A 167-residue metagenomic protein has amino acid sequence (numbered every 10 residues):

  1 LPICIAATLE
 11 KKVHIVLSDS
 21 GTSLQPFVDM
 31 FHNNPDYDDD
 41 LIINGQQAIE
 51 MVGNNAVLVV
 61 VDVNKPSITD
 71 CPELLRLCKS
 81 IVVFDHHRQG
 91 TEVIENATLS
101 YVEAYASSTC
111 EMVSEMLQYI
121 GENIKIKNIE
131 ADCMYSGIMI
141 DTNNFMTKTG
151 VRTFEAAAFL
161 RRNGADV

Functional and structural regions predicted by a protein language model:
L1-K11, R88-V167: A structured phosphate/pyrophosphate-recognition subdomain
L1-N54: Anionic-ligand anchoring segments at beta-strand to alpha-helix junctions in alpha/beta enzyme folds, i.e., glycine
I3, V28, C71-L75, A157-A158: Short amphipathic alpha-helical segments and helix-helix/interface helices
S20, P66, F145: Glycine-/small-residue-rich active-site loops that bind phosphorylated ligands and cofactors
Q25-V28, N64, A131-C133: Charged/polar interaction segments and conserved charged motifs
P26-F27, C71, I94, K148: Short, well-ordered secondary-structure micro-motifs
Y37-L99: Active-site cofactor/cluster-binding pocket
